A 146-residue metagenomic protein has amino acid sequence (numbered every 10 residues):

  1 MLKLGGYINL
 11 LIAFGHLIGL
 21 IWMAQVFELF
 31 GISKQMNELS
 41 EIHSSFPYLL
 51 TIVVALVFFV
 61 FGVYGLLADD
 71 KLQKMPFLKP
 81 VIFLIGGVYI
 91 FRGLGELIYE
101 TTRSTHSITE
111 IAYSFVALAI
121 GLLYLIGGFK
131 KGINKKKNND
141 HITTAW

Functional and structural regions predicted by a protein language model:
M1-G15: Cytosolic juxtamembrane helix and N-cap/initiation of the first transmembrane helix
G15-L50, R103: Interfacial loop at the N-terminal end of multi-pass membrane proteins
K34-L67, F83-F91, F115, A119: Core segments of alpha-helical transmembrane spans in multipass integral membrane proteins
N37-E38, P76-F77, R103-F115: Non-cytosolic membrane-interface motifs at loop->transmembrane helix junctions
G62-K79, K135: Juxtamembrane helix-break-helix junctions at the cytosolic face of small multi-pass alpha-helical membrane proteins
G95-I111, G128-F129: Membrane-helix boundary connector in multi-pass membrane proteins
L118-K135: Membrane-water interface at the C-terminal end of transmembrane alpha helices
I133-W146: Short, charged juxtamembrane terminal tails flanking transmembrane helices
